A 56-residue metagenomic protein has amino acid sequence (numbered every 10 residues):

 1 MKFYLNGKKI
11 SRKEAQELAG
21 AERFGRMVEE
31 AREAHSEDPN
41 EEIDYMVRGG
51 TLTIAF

Functional and structural regions predicted by a protein language model:
K2-F56: Terminal leader/tail segments of proteins
